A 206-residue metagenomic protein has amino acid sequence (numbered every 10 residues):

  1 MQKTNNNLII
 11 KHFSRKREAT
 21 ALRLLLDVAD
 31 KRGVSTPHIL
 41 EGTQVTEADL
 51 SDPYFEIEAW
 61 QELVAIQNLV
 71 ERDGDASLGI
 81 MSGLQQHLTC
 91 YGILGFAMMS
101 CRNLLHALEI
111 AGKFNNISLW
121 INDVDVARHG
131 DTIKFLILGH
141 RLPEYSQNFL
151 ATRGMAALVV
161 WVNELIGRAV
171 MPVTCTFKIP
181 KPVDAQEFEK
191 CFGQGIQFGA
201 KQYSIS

Functional and structural regions predicted by a protein language model:
M1-F135, A157, P182: N-terminal low-complexity or simple alpha-helical regulatory segments that function as activation/interaction modules
C101-S206: Alpha-helical bundle regulatory/interaction domains
